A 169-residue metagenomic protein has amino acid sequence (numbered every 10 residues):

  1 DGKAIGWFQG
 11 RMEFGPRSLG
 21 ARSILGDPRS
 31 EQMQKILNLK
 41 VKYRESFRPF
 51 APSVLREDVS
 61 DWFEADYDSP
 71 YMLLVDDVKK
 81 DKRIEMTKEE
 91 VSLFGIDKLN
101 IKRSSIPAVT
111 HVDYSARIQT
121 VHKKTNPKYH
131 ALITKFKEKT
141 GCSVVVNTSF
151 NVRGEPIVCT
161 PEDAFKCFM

Functional and structural regions predicted by a protein language model:
D1-M169: Flexible beta->alpha loop and helix N-cap segments adjacent to enzyme active/binding sites
